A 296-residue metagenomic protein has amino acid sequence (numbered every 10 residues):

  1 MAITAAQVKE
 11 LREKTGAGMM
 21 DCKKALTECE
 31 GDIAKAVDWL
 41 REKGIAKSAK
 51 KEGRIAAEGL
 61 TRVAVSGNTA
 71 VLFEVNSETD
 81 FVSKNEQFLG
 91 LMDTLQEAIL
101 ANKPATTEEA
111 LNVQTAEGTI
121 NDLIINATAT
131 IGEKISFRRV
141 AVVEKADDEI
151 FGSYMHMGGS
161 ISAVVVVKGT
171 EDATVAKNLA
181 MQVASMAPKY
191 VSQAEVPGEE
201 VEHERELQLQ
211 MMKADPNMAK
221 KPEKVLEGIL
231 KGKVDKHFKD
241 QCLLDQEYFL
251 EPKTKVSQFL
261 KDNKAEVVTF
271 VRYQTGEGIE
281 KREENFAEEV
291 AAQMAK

Functional and structural regions predicted by a protein language model:
A2-K296: N-terminal assembly/interaction segments in proteins that build large macromolecular machines
